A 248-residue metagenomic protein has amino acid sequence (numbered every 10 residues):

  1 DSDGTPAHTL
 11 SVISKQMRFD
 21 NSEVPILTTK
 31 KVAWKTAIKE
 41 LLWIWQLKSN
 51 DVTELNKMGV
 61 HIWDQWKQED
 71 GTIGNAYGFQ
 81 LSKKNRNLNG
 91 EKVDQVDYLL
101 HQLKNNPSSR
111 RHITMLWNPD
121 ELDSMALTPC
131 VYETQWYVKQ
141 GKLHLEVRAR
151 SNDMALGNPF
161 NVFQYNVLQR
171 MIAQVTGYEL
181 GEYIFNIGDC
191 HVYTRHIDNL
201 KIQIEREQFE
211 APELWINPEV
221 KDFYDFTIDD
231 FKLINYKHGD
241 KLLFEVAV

Functional and structural regions predicted by a protein language model:
D1-V248: Terminal, non-catalytic protein-protein interaction segments that mediate quaternary/complex assembly
